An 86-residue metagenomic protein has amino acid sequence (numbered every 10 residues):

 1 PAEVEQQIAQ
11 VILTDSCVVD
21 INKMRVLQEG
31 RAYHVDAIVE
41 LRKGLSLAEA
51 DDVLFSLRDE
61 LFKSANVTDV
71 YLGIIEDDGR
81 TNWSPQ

Functional and structural regions predicted by a protein language model:
P1-Q86: Peripheral (non-transmembrane) domains and long loops of multi-pass membrane proteins
